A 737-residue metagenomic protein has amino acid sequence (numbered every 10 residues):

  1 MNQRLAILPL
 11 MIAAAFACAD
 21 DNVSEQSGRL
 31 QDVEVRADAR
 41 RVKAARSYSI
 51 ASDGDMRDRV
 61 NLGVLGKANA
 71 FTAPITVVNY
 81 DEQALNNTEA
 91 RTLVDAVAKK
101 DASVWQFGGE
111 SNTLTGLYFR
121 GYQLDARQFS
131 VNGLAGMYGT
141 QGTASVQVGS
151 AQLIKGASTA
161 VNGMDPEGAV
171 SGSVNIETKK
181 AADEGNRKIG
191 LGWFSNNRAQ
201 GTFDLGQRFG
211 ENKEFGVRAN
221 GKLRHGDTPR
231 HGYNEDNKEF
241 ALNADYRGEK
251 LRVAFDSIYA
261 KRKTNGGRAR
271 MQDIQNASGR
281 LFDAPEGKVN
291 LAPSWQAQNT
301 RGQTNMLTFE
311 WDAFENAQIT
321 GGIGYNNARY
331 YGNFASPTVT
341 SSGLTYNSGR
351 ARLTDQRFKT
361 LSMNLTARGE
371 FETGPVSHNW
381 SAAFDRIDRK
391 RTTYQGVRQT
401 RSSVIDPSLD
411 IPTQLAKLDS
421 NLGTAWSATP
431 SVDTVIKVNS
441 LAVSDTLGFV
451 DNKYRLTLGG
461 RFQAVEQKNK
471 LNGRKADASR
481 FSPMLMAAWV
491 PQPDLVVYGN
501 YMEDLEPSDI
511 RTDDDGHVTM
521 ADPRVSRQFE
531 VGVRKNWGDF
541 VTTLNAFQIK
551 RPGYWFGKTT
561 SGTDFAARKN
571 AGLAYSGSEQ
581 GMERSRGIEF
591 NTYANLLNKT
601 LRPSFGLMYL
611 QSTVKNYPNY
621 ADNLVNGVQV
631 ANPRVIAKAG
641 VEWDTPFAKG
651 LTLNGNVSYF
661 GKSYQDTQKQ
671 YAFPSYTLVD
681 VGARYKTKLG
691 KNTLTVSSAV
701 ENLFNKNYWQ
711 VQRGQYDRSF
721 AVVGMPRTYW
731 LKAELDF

Functional and structural regions predicted by a protein language model:
R29-E184, V531: Acidic, small-polar-rich N-terminal luminal/periplasmic segments of exported/outer-membrane proteins
V146-G149, T159-F240, Y246-R252, Q303 (+2 more regions): Outer-membrane beta-barrel translocator/receptor signature
R224-T228, A241-D312, Y325-F358, S403-P430 (+3 more regions): Acidic/polar loop-and-plug regions of large Gram-negative outer-membrane beta-barrel proteins
D245, F358-T360, S377-R389, P430-P552 (+1 more regions): Structural signature of Gram-negative outer-membrane beta-barrels, strongest in the C-terminal barrel of TonB-dependent
N305-A328, R350-L471: Face-selective signature of the C-terminal outer-membrane beta-barrel domain
T308-D312, Q318-G324, A328-F334, V497 (+2 more regions): Membrane-embedded beta-barrel scaffold of Gram-negative outer-membrane proteins
N379-W380, G499, R527-F529, Q629-F737: Conserved C-terminal beta-signal and adjacent last beta-strands/turns of outer-membrane beta-barrel proteins
V450-K453, Q548-K550, S576-T667, E734-D736: Gram-negative outer-membrane beta-barrel transporters
